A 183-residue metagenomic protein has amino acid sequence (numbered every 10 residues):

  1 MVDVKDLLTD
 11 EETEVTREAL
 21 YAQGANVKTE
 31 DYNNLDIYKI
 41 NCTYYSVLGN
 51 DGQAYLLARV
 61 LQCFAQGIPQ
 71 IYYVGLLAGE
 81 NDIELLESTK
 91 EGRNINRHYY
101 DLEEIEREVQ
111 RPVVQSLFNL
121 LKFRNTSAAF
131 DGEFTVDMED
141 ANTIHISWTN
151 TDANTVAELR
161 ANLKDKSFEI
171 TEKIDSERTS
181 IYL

Functional and structural regions predicted by a protein language model:
M1-L183: Active-site and adjacent substrate-binding regions of carbohydrate-active enzymes
